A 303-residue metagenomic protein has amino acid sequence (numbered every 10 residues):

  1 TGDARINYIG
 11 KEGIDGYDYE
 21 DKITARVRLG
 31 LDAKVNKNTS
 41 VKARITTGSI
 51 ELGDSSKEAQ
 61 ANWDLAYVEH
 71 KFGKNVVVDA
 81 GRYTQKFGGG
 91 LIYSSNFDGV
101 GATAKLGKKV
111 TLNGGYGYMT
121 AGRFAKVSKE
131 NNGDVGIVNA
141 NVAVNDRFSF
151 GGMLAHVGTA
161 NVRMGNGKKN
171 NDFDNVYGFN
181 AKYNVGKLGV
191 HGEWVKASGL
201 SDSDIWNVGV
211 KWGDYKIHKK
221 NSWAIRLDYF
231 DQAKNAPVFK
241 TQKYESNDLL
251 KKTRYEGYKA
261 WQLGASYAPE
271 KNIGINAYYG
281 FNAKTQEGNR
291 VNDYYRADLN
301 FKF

Functional and structural regions predicted by a protein language model:
T1-D3: N-terminal periplasmic/intermembrane-space "pro-region" immediately following the signal or transit peptide
R5, G16-F124, D134-L154, W206-T241: Outer membrane beta-barrel
N7-K22, G53-E58, H70-K71, N75 (+3 more regions): Outer-membrane beta-barrel pore domains
K129-E130: N-terminal leader/targeting peptides and immediately adjacent processing regions
V157-G158: Active-site/ligand-binding-proximal alpha/beta "capping" segment
